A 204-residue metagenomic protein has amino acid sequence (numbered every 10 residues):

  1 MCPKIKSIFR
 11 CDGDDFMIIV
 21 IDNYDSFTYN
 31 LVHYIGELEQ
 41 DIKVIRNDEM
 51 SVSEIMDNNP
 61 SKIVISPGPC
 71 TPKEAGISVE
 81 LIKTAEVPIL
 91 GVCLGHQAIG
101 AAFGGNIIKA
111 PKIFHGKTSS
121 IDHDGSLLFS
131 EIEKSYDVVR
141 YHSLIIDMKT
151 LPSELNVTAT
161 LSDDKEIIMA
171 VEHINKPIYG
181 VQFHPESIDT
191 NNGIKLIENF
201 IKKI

Functional and structural regions predicted by a protein language model:
M1-T84, L94, N191-I204: N-terminal beta1-alpha1 cap of cysteine-dependent amidohydrolase-like domains
D41, S61, P88-L90, D137 (+1 more regions): Structural signature of beta-strand start/N-cap positions in the alpha/beta core of ABC transporter nucleotide-binding
I42-V44, I107, V157: Generic structural signal for residues in well-ordered beta-strands
K43-D48, P72, S119-D122, V138-Y141 (+1 more regions): Short gly/ser/thr-rich secondary-structure transition/capping motifs
P60-E131, I197-E198: Cysteine-nucleophile active-site neighborhood
C93, H142, H184: Histidine-centered divalent metal-coordination motifs
L127-N175: Catalytic beta-strand/loop cores that center a nucleophilic Ser/Cys/Thr and support acyl-enzyme chemistry
N156-I204: C-terminal and late-domain segments of enzyme folds
